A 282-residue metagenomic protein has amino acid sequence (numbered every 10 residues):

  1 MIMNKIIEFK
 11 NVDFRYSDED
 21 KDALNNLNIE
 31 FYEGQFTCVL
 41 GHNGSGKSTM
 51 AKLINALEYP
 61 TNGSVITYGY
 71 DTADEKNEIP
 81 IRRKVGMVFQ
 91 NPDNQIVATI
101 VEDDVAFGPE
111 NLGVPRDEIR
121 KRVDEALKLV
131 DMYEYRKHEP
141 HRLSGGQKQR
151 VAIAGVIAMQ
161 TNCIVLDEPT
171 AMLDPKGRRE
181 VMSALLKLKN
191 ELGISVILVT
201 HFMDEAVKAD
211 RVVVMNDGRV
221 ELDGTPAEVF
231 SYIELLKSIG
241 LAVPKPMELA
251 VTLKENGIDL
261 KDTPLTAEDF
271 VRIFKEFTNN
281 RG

Functional and structural regions predicted by a protein language model:
L40-H42: The feature captures the beta-strand-to-loop junction immediately N-terminal to the Walker
N55: Helix-to-loop junction immediately C-terminal to a conserved catalytic motif
G63-D74, I81: Conserved ABC transporter NBD signature motif
D117-Y135: Conserved ABC ATPase "signature" region
E139-L143, Q147: Conserved ABC ATPase signature
I164-D167: Catalytic Walker B motif of ABC-type/P-loop ATPase nucleotide-binding domains
